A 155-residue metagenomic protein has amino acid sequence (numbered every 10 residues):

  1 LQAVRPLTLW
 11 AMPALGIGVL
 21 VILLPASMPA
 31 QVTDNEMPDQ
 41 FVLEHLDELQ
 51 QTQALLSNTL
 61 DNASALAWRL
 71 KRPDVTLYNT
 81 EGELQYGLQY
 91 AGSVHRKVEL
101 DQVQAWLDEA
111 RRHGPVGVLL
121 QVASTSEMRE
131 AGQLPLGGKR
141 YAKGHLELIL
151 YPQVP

Functional and structural regions predicted by a protein language model:
L1-T33: Transmembrane alpha-helical segments
S27-L60, L70-P155: Luminal/periplasmic acceptor-recognition loop/helix of membrane-associated glycosyltransferases
S64: Alpha-helical elements of the RecA-like P-loop NTPase motor core of helicases
